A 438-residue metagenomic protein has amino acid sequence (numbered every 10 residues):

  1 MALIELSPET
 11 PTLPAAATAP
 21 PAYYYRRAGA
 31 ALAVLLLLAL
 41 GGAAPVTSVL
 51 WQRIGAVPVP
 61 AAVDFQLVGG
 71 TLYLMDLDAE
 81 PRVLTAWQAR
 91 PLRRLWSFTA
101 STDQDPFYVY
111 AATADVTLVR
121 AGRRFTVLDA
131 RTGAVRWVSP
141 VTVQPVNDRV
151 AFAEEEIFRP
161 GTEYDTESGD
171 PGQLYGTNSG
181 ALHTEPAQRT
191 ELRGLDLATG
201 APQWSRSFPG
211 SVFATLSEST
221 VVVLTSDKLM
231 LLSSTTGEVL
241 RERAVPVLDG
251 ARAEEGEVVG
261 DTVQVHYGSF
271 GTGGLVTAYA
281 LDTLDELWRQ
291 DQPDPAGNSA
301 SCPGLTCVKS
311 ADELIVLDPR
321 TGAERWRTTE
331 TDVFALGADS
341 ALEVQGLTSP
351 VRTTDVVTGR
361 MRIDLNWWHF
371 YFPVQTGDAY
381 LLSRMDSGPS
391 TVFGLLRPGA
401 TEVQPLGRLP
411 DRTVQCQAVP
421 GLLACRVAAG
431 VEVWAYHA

Functional and structural regions predicted by a protein language model:
A2-A438: Secretory-pathway ectodomains
